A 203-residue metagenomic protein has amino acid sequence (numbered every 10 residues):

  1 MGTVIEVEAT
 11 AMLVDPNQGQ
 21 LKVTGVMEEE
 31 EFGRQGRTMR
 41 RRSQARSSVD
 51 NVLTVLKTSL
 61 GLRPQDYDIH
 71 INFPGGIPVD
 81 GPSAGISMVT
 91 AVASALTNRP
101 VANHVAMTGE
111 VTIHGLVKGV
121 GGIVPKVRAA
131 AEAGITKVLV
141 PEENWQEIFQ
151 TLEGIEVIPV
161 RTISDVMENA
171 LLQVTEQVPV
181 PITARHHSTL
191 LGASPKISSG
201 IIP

Functional and structural regions predicted by a protein language model:
T3-P203: Peripheral, non-AAA+ core regions of ATP-driven protein-machinery
